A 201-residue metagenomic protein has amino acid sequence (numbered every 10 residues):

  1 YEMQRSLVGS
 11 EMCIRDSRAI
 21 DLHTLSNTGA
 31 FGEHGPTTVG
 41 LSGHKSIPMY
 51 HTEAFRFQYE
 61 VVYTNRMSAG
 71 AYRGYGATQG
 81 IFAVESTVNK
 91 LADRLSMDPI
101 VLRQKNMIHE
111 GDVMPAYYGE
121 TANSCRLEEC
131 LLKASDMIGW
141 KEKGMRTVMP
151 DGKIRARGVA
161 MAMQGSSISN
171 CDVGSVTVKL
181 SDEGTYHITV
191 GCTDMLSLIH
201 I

Functional and structural regions predicted by a protein language model:
Y1-G9, I14, H200: Single conserved hydrophobic/aromatic residue that forms the stacking wall/gate of nucleotide- or nucleobase-binding
L7, N27, Y72-G74, I154-A156 (+2 more regions): Short glycine/serine/threonine-biased micro-segments
S10-E11, S17-S86, M163-V173: Glycine-rich loop/linker segments at domain edges
D16, L22, G29, F57 (+3 more regions): Generic secondary-structure signature for well-ordered alpha-helical cores
R18-A19, M49, P99-V101, A156-G158: Beta-sheet entry/capping signal
T37-K45, A71-N106, Y118, E129 (+3 more regions): Alpha-helical support elements that line or immediately flank enzyme active sites and cofactor-binding pockets
M107-T185: Helix-loop-helix junctions that connect adjacent transmembrane helices in secondary transporters/permeases, recognized
